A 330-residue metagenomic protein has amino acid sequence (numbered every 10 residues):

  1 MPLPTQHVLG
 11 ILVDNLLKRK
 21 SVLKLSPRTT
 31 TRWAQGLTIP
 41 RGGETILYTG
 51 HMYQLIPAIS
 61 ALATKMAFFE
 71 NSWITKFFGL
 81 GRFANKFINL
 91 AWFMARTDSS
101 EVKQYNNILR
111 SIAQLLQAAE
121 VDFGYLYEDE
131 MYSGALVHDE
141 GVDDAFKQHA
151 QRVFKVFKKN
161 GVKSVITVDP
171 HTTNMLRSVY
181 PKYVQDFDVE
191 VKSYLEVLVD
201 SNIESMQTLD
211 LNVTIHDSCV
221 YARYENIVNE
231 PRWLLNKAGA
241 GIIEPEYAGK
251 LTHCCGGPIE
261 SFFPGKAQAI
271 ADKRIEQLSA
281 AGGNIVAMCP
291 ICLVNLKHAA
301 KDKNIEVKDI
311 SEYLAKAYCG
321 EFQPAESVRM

Functional and structural regions predicted by a protein language model:
M1-E130, H138-T167, T173: Iron-sulfur-cluster electron-transfer modules
R28-T30, Y194-D200, Q268: Short gly/ser/thr-rich secondary-structure transition/capping motifs
T49, A135, D217-S218: Short glycine-centered, acidic/aromatic-flanked micro-motifs in structured strand/loop junctions that mark active-site
G50-H51, Y194-L195, I310-S311: Fold-independent oxyanion-binding glycine-rich loops and adjacent beta-strand/coil segments at enzyme active sites
H51-M52, C219, L314: Glycine-rich beta-alpha junction loops
N89-V189, A222-M330: Cofactor-cradling patches in redox/metallo enzymes
Y194-G239: C-terminal amphipathic alpha-helical segment
